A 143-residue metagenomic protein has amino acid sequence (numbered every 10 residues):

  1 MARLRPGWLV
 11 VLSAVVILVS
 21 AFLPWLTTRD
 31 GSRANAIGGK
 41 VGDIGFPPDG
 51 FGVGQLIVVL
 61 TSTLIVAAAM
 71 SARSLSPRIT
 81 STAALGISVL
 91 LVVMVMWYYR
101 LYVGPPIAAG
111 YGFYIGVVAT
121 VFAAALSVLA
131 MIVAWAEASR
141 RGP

Functional and structural regions predicted by a protein language model:
M1-P143: Compact integral membrane and secretory-pathway proteins
